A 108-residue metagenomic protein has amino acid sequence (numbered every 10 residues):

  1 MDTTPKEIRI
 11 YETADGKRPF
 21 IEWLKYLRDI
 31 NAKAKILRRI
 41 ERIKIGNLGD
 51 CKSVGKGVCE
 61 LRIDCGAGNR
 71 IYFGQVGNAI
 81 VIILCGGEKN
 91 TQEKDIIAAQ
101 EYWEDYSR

Functional and structural regions predicted by a protein language model:
M1-A67, G77-V81, K89-R108: Basic, Lys/Arg-enriched alpha-helical interface segments
R70-G74: Short, surface-exposed beta-strand/loop micro-motifs that present aromatic residues
L84: ATP-dependent carboxylate-activation loops
